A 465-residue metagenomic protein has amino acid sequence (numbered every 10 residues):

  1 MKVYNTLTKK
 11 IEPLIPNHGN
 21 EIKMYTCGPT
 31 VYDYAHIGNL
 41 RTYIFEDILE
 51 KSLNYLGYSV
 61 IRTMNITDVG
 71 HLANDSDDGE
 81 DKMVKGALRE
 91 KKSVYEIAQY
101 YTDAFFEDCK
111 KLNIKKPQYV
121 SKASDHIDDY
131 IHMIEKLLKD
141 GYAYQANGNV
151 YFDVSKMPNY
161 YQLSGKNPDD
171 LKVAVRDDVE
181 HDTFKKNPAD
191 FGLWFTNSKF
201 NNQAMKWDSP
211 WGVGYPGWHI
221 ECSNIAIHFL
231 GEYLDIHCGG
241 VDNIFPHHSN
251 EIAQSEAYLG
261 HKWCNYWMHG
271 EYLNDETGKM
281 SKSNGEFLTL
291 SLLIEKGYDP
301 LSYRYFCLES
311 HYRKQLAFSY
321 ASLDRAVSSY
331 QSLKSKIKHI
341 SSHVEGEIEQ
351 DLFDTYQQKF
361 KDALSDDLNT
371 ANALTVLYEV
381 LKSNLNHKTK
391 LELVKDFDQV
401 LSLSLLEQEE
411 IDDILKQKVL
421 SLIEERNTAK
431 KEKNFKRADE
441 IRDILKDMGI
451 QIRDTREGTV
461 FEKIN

Functional and structural regions predicted by a protein language model:
M1-Y32, D47, E107, I127-H339: Alpha-helical recognition segments enriched in aromatics with Gly/Pro capping that present substrate-recognition
T8, N17-N113, E457-F461: N-terminal, positively charged nucleic-acid-binding surface of large information/translation enzymes
N54, K92-E96, F106-H132, Y142 (+5 more regions): Non-catalytic interaction-recognition regions
N54, L138, K446: Anion (oxyanion) recognition and catalysis
G57-V60, K111-Q118, A143-Y144, Y233 (+1 more regions): Surface-exposed helix-capping loop/turn segments at secondary-structure junctions
S59-I61, G141-N147, N384, Q451-R453: Short, well-structured beta-strand/strand-turn elements
T63-V69, Y100-F105, K115-Y130, G148-M157: Short, glycine/charge-rich beta-strand/loop segments that flank catalytic centers and engage negatively charged groups
K279-K282, E286-N465: Structural preference for alpha-helix termini/caps and helix-kink/transition segments
